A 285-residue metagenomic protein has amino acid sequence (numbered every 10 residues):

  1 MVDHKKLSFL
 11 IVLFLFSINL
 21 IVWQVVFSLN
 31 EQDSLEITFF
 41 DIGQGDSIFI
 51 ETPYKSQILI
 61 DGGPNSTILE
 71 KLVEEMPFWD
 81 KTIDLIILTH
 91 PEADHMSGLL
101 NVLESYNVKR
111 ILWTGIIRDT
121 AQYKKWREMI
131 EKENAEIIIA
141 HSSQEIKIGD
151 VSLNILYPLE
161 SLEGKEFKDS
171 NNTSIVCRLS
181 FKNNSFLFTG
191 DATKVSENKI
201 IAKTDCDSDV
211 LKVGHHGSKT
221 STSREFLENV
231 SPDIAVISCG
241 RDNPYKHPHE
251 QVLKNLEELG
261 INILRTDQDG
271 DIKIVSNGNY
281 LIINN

Functional and structural regions predicted by a protein language model:
V2-N285: Non-globular, low-confidence helical/coil segments that flank catalytic cores
